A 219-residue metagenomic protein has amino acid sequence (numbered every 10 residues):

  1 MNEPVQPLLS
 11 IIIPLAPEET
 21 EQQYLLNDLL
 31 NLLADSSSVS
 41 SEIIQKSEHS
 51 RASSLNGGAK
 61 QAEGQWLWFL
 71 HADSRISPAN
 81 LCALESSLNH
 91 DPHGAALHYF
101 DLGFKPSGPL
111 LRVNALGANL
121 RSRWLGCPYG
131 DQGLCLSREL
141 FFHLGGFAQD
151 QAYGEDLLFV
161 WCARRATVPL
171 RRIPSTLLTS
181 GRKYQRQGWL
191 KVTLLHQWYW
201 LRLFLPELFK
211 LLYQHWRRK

Functional and structural regions predicted by a protein language model:
M1-E3, R164-K219: Hydrophobic helical membrane-anchoring modules
P7-I12, L158: Cell-envelope/extracellular polymer assembly enzymes that use nucleotide-activated donors
I11, P17-D35: Short, well-formed alpha-helical segments that are part of the catalytic scaffolds of diverse glycosyltransferases
S47-A62: Glycine-rich, basic loop-to-helix element that forms the pyrophosphate-binding segment of sugar-nucleotide handling
L67: Short aromatic/hydrophobic "clamp" motif used to bind/position activated sugar donors
H71-R75: The conserved acidic donor/metal-binding loop of glycosyltransferases
A79-L110: Conserved donor NDP-sugar-binding/catalytic core segment of glycosyltransferases
L134, L140-L144, D150-R171, T176: A short, conserved alpha-helix in the catalytic core of glycosyltransferases
